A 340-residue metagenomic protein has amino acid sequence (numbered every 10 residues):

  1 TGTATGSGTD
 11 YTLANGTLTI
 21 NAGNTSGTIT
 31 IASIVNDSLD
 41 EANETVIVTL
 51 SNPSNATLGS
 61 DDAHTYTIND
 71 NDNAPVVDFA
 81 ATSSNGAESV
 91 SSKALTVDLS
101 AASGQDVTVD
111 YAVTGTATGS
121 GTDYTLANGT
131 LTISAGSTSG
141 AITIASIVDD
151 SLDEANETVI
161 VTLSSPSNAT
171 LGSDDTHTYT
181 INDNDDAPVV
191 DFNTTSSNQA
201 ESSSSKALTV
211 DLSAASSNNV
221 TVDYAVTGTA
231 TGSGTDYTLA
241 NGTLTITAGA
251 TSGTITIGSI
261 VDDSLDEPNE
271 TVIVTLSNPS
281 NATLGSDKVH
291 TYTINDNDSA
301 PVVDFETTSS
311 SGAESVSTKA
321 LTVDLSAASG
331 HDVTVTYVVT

Functional and structural regions predicted by a protein language model:
T1-T340: Short boundary segments that mark the start of a structured unit
